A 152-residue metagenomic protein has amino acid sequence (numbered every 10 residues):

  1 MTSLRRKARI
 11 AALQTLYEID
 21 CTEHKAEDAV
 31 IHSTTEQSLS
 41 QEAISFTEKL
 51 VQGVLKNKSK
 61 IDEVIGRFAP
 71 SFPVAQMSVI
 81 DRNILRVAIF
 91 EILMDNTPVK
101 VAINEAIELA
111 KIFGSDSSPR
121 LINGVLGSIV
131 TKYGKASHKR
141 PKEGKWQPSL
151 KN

Functional and structural regions predicted by a protein language model:
M1-P119, N123-N152: N-terminal interaction/assembly modules
